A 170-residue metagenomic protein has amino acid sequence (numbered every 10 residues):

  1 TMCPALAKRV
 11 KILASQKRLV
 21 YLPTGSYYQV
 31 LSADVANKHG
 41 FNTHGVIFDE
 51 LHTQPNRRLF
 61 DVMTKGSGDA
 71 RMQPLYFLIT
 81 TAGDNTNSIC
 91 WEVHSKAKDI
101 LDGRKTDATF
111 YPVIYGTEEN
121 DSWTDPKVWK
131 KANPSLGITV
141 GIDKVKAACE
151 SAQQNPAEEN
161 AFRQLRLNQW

Functional and structural regions predicted by a protein language model:
T1-H44: Inter-Walker segment of RecA-like/P-loop motor cores
A5-K8, V20-Y27, Q54-R57, D121-K131: Phosphate-binding glycine-rich loops and adjacent basic patches that engage nucleotide phosphates, nucleic-acid
S15-Q16, R57-W170: Non-catalytic, compositionally simple segments
Y27, K38, V46, L59-V62 (+1 more regions): Residues in flexible loops and secondary-structure boundaries
A36, Q54, N85: Glycine-rich nucleotide phosphate-binding loop and flanking beta-alpha elements of Rossmann-like dinucleotide-binding
D49-T53: Walker B catalytic acidic pair
